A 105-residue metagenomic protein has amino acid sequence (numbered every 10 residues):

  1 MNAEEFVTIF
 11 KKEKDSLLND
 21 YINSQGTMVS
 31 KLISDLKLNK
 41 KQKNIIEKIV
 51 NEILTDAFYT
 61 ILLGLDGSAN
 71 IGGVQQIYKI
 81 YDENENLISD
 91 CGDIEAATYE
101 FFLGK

Functional and structural regions predicted by a protein language model:
M1-Q42, D66, I71-I80: N-terminal low-complexity, intrinsically disordered segments
A3, F10-K14, Q75-K105: Polybasic, proline/glycine-rich intrinsically disordered low-complexity segments
V7-T8, K12, I22-S24, E47-D66 (+1 more regions): Generic hydrophobic segment detector
K41-D93: Amphipathic protein-protein interaction modules
